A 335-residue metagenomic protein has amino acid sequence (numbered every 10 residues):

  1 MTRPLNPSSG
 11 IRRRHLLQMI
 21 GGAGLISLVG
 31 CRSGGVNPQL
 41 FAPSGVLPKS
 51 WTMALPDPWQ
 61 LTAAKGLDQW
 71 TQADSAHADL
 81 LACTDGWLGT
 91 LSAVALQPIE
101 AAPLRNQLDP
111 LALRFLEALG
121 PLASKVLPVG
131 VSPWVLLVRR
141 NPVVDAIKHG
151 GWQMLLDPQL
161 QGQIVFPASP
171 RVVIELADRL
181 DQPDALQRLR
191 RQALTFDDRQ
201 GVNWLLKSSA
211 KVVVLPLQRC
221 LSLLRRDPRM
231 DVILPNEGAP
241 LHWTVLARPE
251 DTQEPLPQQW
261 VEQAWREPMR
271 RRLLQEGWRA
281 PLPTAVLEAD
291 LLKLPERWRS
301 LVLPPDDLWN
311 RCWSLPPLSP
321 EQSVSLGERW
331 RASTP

Functional and structural regions predicted by a protein language model:
T2-S27: N-terminal secretory signal peptides and thylakoid transit peptides that target proteins across membranes
C31-V94: Early extracytoplasmic/lumenal segment of secretory-pathway proteins
A78-L80, I99-V135: A structural signal for short loop-to-beta-strand junctions that line the ligand-binding cleft of periplasmic/secreted
D85-L91, V165, S169-G238: Ligand-binding pocket segment of bilobal, Venus flytrap-like solute-binding proteins
I99-L108, V126, P228-P240, E250: Short beta-strand->loop
V135-V143, L241-P257, R272-L273: A bilobed periplasmic-binding-protein/Venus flytrap-type ligand-binding module shared by bacterial periplasmic
V144-L160: Flexible hinge/capping segments at coil-to-helix
P249-W313: Mature extracytoplasmic/periplasmic domains
